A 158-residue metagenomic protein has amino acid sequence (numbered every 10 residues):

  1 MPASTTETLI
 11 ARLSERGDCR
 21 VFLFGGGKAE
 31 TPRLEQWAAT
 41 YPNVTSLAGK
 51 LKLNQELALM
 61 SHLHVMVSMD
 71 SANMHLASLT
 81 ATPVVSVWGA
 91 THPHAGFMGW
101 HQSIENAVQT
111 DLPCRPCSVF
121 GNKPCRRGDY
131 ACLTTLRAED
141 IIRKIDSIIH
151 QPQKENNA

Functional and structural regions predicted by a protein language model:
M1-A90: Donor-binding and catalytic core of enzymes assembling or modifying cell-surface/extracellular glycoconjugates
E15, N156-A158: Intrinsically disordered, low-complexity segments enriched in glycine/proline and serine/threonine
S46-L47, S78-N156: Nucleotide-sugar donor-binding patch of glycosyltransferase catalytic domains
